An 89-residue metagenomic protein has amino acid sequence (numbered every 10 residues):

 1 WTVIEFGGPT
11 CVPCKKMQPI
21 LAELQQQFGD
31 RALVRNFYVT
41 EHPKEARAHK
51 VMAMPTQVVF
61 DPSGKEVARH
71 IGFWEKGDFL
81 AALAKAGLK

Functional and structural regions predicted by a protein language model:
W1-P9: Short active-site neighborhood of thiol/selenol oxidoreductases, capturing the structured segment around
F6, Q25, D30-P43: Thiol-based oxidoreductase modules, predominantly thioredoxin-like and allied folds used for disulfide exchange
G8-V12, T40-K44, K65, F73-K76: Solvent-exposed loop/turn segments at secondary-structure junctions within structured extracellular/periplasmic domains
C11-C14, Q57: The canonical Cys-X-X-Cys-His
K15-F28: Typically the conserved alpha-helix immediately C-terminal to a functionally engaged Cys/Sec in thioredoxin-like
H49-V58: Structural micro-motif
D61-K89: Non-catalytic, surface beta->alpha helical segment in thiol-disulfide oxidoreductase systems
